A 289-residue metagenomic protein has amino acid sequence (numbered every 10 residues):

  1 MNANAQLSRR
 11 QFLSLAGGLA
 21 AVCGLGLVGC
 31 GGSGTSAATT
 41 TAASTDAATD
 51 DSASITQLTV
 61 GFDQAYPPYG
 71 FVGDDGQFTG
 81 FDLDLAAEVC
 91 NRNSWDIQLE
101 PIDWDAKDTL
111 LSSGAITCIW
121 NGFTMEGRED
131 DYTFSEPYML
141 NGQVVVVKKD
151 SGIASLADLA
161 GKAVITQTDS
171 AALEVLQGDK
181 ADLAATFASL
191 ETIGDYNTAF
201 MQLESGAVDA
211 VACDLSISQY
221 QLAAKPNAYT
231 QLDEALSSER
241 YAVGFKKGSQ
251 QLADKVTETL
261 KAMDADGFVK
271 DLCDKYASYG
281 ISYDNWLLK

Functional and structural regions predicted by a protein language model:
M1-Q11, L15-G26, C30: N-terminal secretory signal peptides
L27-T41: Bacterial lipoprotein signal-peptidase II cleavage site
G31, L83-R92, D158, K162-A163 (+2 more regions): Extended ligand-binding regions for polar small-molecule ligands
G32, A171-E191, T230-Q231, K261-K289: Ligand-binding clefts/hinges and TM-proximal coupling segments of bilobed small-molecule sensing domains
Q64, L140-V147, L215, Q219 (+2 more regions): Periplasmic-binding protein-like
Q64-P67, F78-N91, F123, V144-N197 (+2 more regions): Bilobed "Venus flytrap"/periplasmic-binding protein-like clamshell domains and structurally analogous long
A87, D96-D158: Acidic, polar ligand-binding/catalytic clefts
A106-T109, G122-D131, V175-G178, E204-S237: A ligand-binding cleft/hinge motif common to bilobed small-molecule-binding domains
